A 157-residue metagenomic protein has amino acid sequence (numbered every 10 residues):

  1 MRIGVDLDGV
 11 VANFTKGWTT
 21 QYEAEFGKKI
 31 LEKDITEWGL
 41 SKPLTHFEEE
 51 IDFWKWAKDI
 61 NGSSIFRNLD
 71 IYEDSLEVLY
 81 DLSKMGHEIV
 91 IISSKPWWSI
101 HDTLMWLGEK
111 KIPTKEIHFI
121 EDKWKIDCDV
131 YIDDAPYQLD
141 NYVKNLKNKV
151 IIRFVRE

Functional and structural regions predicted by a protein language model:
M1-K55: Active-site neighborhood of HAD-like aspartate-dependent phosphohydrolases
A12-F14, T20, M85, I89 (+3 more regions): Short catalytic/ligand-binding loop motif for oxyanion handling, primarily in non-cytosolic enzymes, centered on
A57-S64: Short glycine/proline- and acidic residue-enriched helix-loop micro-motifs that form flexible lids or anion-recognition
F66-D70, S75-L104, I120: Substrate-recognition element of Asp-dependent hydrolases with the DxDx(T/V) motif
H87-I89, T114, K149-I151: Hydrophobic anchor at the start of a short beta-strand that flanks the dinucleotide cofactor-binding loop
T114-V130, A135: Donor nucleotide-activated moiety binding/catalytic core segment of transferases that use nucleotide-activated donors
I132-E157: Acidic, Mg2+-coordinating phosphoryl-transfer loop and its flanking beta/alpha structural elements, shared across
